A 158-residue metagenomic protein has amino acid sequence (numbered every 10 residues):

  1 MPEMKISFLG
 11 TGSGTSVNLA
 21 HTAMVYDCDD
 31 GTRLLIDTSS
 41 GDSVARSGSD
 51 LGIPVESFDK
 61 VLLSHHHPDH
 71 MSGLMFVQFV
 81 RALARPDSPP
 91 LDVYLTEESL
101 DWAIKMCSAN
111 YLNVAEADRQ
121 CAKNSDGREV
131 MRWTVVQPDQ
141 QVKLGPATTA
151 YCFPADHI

Functional and structural regions predicted by a protein language model:
M1-I158: Binuclear metal-dependent hydrolase catalytic cores
